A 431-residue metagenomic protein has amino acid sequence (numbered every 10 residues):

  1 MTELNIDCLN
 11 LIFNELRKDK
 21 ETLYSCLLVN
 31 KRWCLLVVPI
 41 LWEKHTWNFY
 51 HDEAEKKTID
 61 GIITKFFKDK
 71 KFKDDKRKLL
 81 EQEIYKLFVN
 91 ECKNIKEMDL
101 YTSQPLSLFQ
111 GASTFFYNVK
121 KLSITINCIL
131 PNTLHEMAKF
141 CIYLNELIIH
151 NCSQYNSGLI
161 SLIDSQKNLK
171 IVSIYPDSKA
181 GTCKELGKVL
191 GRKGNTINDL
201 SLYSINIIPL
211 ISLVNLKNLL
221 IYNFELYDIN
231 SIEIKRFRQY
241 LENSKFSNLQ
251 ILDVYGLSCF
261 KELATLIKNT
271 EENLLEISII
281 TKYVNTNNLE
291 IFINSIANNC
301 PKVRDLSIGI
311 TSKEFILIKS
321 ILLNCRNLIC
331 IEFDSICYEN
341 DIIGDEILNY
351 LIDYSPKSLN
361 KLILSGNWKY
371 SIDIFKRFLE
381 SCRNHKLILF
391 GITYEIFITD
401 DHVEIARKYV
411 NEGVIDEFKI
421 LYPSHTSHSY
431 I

Functional and structural regions predicted by a protein language model:
M1-S123, C128-I148, S153-S173, D177-K184 (+2 more regions): N-terminal adaptor-interaction module of cullin-RING ubiquitin ligase components
L4, D19, E55, F67-K70 (+26 more regions): Generic cytosolic/nucleocytoplasmic N-terminal low-complexity/intrinsically disordered segments
C8-L11, F49-G61, K70, D75 (+15 more regions): Short linear motifs in intrinsically disordered/low-complexity regions
L9-L11, D60-L87, T102-S113, C128-E136 (+10 more regions): Leucine-rich repeat
P39, V89-E97, T114-K121, K139-E146 (+10 more regions): Leucine-rich repeat
D99-P105, S123-L130, I148-Y155, S173-A180 (+9 more regions): Concave beta-strand-loop units of leucine-rich repeat
L220, K245-Y255, K261-E262, K268-I293 (+5 more regions): Alpha-helical scaffold segments of alpha-solenoid architecture
S295-C300, D305, I310-I431: Leucine-rich solenoid repeat modules
